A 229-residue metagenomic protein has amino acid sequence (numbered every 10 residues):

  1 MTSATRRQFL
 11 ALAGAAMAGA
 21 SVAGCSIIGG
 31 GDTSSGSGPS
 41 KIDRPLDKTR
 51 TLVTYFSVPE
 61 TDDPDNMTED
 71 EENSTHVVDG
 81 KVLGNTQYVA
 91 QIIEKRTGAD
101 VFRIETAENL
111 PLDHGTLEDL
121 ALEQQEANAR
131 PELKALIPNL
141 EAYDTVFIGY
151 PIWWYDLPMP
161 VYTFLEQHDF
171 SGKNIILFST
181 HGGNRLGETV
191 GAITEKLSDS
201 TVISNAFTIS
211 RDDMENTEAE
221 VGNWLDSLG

Functional and structural regions predicted by a protein language model:
M1-M17: N-terminal secretory signal peptides and thylakoid transit peptides that target proteins across membranes
S26-Y143, A219, D226: N-terminal beta1-alpha1-beta2 submodule of the flavodoxin-like/Rossmannoid cofactor-binding fold
V58-T61, T106-L110, I152-D156, H181-R185 (+1 more regions): Solvent-exposed loop/turn segments at secondary-structure junctions within structured extracellular/periplasmic domains
K81, N85-Y88, I92, D156 (+5 more regions): Extracytoplasmic/secreted proteins, especially bacterial periplasmic and envelope-associated proteins
V89-R96, D100, G149, F164-H168 (+4 more regions): Structured segments of extracytoplasmic/periplasmic soluble domains in secreted or envelope-associated proteins
P111-S198: Helix-loop-strand module that forms the ligand-binding subsite of alpha/beta enzymes
V202-G229: Glycine-rich phosphate/pyrophosphate-binding loop and the adjoining helix
